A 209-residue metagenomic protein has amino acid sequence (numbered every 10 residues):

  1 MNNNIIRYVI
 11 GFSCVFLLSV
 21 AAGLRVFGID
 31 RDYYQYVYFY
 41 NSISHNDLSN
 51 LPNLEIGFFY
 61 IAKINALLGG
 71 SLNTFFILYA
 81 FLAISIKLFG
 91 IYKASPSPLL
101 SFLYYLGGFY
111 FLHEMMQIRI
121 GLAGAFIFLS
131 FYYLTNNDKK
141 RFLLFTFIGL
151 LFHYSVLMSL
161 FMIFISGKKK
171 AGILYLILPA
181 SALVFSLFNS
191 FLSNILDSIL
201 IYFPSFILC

Functional and structural regions predicted by a protein language model:
M1-L18: Start-transfer (signal-anchor) and selected internal transmembrane alpha helices of multi-pass inner/ER membrane
Y34-G70: Short hydrophobic/aromatic helix or loop-helix immediately within or flanking a transmembrane segment in polytopic
Y34-V37, F59, I163-C209: Alpha-helical transmembrane segments and terminal signal-anchor/GPI-anchor hydrophobic tails, characterized by long
A62-N65, G69, F75-I86, A123-F126: Transmembrane alpha-helices of multi-pass, membrane-embedded glycan-processing enzymes that use lipid-linked
L88-G108: Transmembrane-helix signature of polytopic, membrane-embedded enzymes that assemble or transfer cell-envelope glycans
M115-G121: Short acidic/glycine- and proline-prone juxtamembrane loop motifs at membrane-interface regions of multi-pass membrane
I127-R141: Membrane-interface transmembrane helices that cradle and orient dolichyl/undecaprenyl
F142-F145, S155-S166: Transmembrane-embedded, aromatic-rich helix segments that form part of the hydrophobic channel/pocket engaging
